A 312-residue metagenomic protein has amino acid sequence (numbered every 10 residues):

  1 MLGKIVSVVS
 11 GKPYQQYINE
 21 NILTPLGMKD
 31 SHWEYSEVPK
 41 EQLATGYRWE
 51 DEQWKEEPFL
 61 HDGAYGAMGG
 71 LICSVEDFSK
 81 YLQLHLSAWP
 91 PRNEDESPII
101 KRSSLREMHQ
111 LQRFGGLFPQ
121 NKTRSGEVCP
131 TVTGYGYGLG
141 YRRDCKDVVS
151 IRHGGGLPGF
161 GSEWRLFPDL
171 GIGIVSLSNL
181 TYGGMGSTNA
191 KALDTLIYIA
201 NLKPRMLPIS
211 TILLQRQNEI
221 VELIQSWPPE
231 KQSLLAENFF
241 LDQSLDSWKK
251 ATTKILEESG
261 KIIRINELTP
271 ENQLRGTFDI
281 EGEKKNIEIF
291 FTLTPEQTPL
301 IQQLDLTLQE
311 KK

Functional and structural regions predicted by a protein language model:
M1-G156: Short, surface-exposed loop or secondary-structure junction motifs that flank catalytic or metal-binding residues
E37, Y141-C145, L166-P168, F291-Q297: Short, low-complexity Ser/Thr-rich regulatory SLiMs
F78-Y81, E230-Q232, F291: Hydrophobic pocket/interface hotspot
P119-Q120, V148, S176-S247, K312: Short, gly/Ser/Thr-rich active-site loops of penicillin-recognizing serine hydrolases
P130, K250-Q303: Surface-exposed, charged secondary-structure patches
R152, E163-L166, L170-L180, I287-F290 (+1 more regions): Short, well-ordered beta-strand elements
G155-P158, G282-E283: Short loop/turn motifs at secondary-structure junctions and domain boundaries
L196-K203, I289-K312: A short, surface-exposed interaction/processing loop segment used at functional sites
